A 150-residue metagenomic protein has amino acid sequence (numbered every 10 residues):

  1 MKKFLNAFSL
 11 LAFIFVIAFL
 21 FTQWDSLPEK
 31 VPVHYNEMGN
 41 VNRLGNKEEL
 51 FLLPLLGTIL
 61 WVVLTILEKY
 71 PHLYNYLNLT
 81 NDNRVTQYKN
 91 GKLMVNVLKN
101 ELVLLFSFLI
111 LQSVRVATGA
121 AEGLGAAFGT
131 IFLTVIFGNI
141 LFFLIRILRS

Functional and structural regions predicted by a protein language model:
M1-F13, L50-F51: Alpha-helical transmembrane segments and their helix-start/interface "positive-inside/aromatic belt" motifs in integral
L5-N6, V63-I66, K92-L104: Select subsegments of transmembrane alpha-helices in polytopic membrane proteins, especially boundary-proximal
A12, V16, L56-L64, G138-F142: Alpha-helical transmembrane segments of multipass membrane proteins
L20-F51: Active-site and channel-lining beta-strand-loop segments that bind or position nucleotide-derived/phosphorylated
Q23, L60-N78, I145-S150: Membrane-water interface of transmembrane alpha-helices
N40-L60, N90-N96: Interfacial helix-start motif at the membrane-water boundary
Y70-L93: Cytoplasmic juxtamembrane regions at transmembrane-helix boundaries
V97, E101-S113, E122-S150: Alpha-helical transmembrane segments and their immediate juxtamembrane interface regions
